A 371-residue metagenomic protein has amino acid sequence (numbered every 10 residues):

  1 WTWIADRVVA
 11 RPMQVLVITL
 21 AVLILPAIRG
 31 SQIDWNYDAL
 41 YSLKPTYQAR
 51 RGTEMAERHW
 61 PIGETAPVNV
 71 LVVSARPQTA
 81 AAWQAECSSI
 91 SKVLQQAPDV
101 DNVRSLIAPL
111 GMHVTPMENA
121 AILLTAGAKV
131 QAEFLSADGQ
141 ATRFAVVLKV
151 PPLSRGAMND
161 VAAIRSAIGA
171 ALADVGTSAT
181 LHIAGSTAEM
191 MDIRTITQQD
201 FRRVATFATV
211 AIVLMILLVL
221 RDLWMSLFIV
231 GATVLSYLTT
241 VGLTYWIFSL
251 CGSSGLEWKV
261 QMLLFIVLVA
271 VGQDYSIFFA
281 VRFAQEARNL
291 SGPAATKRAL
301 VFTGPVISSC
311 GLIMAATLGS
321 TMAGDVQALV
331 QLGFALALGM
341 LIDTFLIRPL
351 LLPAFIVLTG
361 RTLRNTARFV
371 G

Functional and structural regions predicted by a protein language model:
W1-W35, A173-G371: Membrane-embedded transmembrane helical bundles of large multi-pass transporters/channels
Q32-M225, I229-L250, G255: Structured non-transmembrane domains adjacent to transmembrane bundles in polytopic membrane proteins
